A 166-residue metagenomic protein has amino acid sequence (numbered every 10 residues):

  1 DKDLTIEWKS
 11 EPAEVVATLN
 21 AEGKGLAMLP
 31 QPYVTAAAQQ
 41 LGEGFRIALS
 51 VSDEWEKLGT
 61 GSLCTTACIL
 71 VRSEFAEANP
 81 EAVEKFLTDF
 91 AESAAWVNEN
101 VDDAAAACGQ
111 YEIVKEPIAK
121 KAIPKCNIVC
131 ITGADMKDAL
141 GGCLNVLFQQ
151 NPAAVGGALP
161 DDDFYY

Functional and structural regions predicted by a protein language model:
D1-K2, L41: Short helix-capping segments at alpha-helix termini
K2, K115-E116, A154-V155: Residue-level detector of short coil/turn "hinge" positions at structural boundaries
K2-E11: Short beta-strand-to-loop elements that line the ligand-binding cleft of bilobed periplasmic-binding protein-like
P12-V15, Y166: Short, mixed-charge aromatic SLiMs
E14-A107: Pocket-lining segment of extracytoplasmic ligand-binding domains
T35-A36, V114, D163-F164: Short secondary-structure capping/turn micro-motifs that flank functional sites
A76-Q150: Secondary-structure end/capping motifs
G141, N145-Y166: Conserved C-terminal helix/tail region of periplasmic/extracytoplasmic solute-binding proteins
